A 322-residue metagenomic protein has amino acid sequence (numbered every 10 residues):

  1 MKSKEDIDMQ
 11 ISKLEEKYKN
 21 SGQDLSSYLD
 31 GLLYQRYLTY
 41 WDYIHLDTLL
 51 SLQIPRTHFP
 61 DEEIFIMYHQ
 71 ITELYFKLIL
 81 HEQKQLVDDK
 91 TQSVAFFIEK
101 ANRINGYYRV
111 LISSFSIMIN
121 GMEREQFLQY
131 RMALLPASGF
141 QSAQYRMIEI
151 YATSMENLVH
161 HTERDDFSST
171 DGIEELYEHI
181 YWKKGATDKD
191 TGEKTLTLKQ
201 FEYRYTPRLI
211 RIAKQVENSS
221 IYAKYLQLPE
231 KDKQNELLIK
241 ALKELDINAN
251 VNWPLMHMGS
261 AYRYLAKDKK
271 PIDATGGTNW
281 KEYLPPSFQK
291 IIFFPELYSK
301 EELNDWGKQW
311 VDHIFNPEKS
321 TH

Functional and structural regions predicted by a protein language model:
M1-H322: Surface-exposed peri-terminal alpha-helical interaction modules
